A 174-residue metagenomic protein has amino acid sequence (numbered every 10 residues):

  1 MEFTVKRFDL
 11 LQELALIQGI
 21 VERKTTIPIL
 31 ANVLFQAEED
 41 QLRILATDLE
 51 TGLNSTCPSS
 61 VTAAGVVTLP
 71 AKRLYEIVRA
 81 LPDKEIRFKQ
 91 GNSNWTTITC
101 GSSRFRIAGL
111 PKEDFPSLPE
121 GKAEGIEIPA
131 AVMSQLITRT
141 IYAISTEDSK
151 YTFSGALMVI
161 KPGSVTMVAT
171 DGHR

Functional and structural regions predicted by a protein language model:
M1-R174: Structural preference for solvent-exposed beta-strand-turn elements and adjacent flexible terminal/loop segments within
